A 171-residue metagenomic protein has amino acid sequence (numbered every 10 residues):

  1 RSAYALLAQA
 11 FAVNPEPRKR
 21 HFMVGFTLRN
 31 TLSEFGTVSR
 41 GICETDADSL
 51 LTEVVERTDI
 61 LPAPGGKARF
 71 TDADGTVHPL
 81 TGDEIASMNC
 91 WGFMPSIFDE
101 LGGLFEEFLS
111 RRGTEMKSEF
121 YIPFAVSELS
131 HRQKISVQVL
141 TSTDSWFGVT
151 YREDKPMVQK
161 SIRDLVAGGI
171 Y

Functional and structural regions predicted by a protein language model:
S2-W91, P95: Conserved core of the sugar-phosphate nucleotidyltransferase
F11, P15, L101, F105 (+3 more regions): Structural signal for hydrophobic packing residues in well-ordered secondary-structure cores of soluble enzyme domains
F35, R57, G103-L104, S161: Residue-level signal for well-ordered alpha-helical positions
V54, E100-L101, V158: Residues that scaffold the ATP/ADP-binding catalytic core of kinase and kinase-like folds
C90-W91, E119, G148: Residues that recognize and position ribonucleotide moieties
F93, I97-F98, K155: A generic structural signal for short hydrophobic patches within well-formed alpha-helices
G102-K134: A C-terminal functional module that forms or caps the active site or interfaces directly with catalytic machinery
H131-V139, T143-Y171: Hydrophobic helical membrane-anchoring modules
